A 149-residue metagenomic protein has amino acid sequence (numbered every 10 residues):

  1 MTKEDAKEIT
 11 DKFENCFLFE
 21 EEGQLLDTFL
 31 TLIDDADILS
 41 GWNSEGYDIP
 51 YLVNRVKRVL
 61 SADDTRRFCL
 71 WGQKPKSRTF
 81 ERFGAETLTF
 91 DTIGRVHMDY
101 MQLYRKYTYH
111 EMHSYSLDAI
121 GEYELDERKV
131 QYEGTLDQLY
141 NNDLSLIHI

Functional and structural regions predicted by a protein language model:
M1-I38: Conserved RNase H-like, two-metal-ion catalytic cores of nucleic-acid enzymes
M1-I9, I38-D143: Metal-dependent phosphoesterase core characteristic of DEDDh/y 3'-5' exonuclease domains
I147-I149: Conserved small/polar residues in nucleotide/adenosyl-binding loops
